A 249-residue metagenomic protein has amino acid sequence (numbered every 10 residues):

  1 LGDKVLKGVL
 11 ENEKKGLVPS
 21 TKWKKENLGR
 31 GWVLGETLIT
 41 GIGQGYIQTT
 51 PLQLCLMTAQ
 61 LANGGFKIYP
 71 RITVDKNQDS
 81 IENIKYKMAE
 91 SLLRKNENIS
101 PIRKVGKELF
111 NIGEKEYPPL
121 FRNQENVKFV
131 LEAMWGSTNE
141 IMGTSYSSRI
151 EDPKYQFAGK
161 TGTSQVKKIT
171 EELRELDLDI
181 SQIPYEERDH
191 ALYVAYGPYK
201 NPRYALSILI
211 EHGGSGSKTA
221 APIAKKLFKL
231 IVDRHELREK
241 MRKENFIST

Functional and structural regions predicted by a protein language model:
L1-S207, T249: Beta-lactam-recognizing serine transpeptidase/beta-lactamase-like catalytic domain environment
G41, P153-K154, I169-Q182, I210-T249: Periplasmic/cell-envelope proteins involved in peptidoglycan metabolism and beta-lactam response
